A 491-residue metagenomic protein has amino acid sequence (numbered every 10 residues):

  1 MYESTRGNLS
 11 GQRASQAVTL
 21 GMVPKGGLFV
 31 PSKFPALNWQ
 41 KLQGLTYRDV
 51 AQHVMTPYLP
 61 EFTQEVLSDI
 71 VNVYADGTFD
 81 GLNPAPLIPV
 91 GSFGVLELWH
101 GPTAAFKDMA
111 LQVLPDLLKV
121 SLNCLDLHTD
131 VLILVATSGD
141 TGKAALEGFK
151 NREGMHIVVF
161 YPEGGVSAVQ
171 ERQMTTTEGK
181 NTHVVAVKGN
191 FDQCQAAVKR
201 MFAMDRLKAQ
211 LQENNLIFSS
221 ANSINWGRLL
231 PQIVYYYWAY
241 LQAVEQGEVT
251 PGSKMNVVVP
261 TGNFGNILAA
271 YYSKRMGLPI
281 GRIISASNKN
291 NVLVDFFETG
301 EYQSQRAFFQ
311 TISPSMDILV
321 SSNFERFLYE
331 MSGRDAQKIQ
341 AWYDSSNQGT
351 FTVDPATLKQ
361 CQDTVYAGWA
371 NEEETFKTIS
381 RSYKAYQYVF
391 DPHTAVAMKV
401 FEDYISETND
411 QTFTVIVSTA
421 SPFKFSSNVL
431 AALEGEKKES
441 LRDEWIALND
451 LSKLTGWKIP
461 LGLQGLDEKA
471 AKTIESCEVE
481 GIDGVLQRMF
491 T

Functional and structural regions predicted by a protein language model:
M1-T491: PLP-dependent amino-acid enzyme catalytic core
